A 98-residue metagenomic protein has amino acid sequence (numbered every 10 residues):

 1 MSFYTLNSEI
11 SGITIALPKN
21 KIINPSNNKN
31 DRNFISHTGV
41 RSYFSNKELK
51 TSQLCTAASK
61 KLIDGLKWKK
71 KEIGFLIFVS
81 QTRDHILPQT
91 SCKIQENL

Functional and structural regions predicted by a protein language model:
M1-I77, E96-L98: Conserved "HGTGT" condensation-loop signature of ketosynthase/thiolase-family condensing enzymes that catalyze
T82, I86-Q95: Short Gly/Thr/Asp-enriched flexible loops that form oxyanion-binding sites at enzyme active sites
